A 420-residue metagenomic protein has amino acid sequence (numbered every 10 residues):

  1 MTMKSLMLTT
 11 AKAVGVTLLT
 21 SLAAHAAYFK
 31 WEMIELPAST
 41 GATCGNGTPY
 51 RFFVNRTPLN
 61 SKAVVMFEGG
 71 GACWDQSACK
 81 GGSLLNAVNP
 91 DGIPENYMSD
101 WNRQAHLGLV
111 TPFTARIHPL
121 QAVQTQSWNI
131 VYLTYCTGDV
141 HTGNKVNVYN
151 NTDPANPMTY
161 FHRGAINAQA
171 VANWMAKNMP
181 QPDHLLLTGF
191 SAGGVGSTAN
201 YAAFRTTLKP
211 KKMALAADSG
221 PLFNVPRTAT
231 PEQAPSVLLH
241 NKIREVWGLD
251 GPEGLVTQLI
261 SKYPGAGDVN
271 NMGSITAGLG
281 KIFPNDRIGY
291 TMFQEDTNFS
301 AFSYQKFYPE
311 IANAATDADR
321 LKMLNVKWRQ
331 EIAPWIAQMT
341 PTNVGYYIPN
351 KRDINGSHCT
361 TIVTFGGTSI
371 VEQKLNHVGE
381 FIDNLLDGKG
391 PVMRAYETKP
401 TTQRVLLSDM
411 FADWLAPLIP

Functional and structural regions predicted by a protein language model:
M1-T9: N-terminal secretory signal peptides that target proteins for export/translocation
L8-A11, Q169: Generic alpha-helical structural signal
K12-S21: Bacterial N-terminal signal peptides
L22-A26: Sec/Tat signal peptide C-region and signal peptidase I cleavage site
A27-P420: C-terminal His-loop and adjacent cap/lid subdomain of alpha/beta-hydrolase
